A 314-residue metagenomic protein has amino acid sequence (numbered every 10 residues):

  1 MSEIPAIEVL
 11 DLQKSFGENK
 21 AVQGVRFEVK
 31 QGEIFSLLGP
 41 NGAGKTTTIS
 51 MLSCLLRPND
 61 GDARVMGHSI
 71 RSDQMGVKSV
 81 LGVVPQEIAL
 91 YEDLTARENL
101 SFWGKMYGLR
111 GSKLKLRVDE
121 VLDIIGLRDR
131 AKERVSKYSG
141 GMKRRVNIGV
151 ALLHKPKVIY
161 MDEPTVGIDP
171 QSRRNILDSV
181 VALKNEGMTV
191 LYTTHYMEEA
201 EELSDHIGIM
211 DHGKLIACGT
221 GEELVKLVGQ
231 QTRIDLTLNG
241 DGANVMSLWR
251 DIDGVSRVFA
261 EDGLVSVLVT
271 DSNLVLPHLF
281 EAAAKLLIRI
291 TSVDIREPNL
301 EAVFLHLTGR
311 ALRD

Functional and structural regions predicted by a protein language model:
G61-S72, G76-V77: Conserved ABC transporter NBD signature motif
S101, K105-G108, S112-R130: Conserved ABC ATPase "signature" region
K155: Conserved catalytic motifs of ABC-family nucleotide-binding domains
I159-D162: Catalytic Walker B motif of ABC-type/P-loop ATPase nucleotide-binding domains
L177-T270: ABC transporter nucleotide-binding domain
